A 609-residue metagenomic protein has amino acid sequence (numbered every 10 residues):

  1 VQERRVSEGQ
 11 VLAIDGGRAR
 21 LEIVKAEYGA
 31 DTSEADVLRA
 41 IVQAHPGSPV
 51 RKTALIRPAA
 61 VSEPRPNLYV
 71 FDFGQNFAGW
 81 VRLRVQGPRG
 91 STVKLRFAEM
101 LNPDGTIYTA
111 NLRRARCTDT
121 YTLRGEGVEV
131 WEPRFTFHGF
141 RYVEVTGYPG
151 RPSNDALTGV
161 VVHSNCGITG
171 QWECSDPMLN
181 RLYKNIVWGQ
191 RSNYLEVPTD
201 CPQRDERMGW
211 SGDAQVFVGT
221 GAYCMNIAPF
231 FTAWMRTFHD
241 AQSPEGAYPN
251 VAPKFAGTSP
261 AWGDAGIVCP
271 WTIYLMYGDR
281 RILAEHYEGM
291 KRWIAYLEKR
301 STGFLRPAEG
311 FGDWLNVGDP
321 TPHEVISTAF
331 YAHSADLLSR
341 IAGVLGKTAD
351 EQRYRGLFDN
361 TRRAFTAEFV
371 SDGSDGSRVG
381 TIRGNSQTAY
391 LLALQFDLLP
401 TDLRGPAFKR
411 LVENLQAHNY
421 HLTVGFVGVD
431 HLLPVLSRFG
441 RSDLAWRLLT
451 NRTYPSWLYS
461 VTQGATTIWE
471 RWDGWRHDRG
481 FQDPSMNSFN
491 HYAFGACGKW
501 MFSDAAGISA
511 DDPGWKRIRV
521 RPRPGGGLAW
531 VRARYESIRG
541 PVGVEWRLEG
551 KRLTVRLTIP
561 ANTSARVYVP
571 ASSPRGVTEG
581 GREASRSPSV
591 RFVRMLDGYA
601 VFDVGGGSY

Functional and structural regions predicted by a protein language model:
V1-Q203, G212-D213, P229-T232, Y248-A252 (+2 more regions): Extracellular/oxidizing-compartment recognition motifs
V1-V6, Q10-G16, E22-D36, Q43-H45 (+5 more regions): Non-catalytic C-terminal accessory modules of carbohydrate-active enzymes
Y69-D72, V130-P133, V145, I382 (+3 more regions): Generic recognition of long tandem-repeat/solenoid scaffolds
N76, R114, R124, T136-H138 (+16 more regions): Active-site-proximal structural scaffolding
N76-A78, P88-G90, V128, H138-F140 (+5 more regions): A generic structural motif
R151-N185, R191-Y194, P198-V216, T220-Y248 (+8 more regions): Active-site acid/base region of carbohydrate-active enzymes
D205-E206, V216, C224, G266-I267 (+5 more regions): C-terminal capping/lid segments that line or modulate ligand- or cofactor-binding pockets
